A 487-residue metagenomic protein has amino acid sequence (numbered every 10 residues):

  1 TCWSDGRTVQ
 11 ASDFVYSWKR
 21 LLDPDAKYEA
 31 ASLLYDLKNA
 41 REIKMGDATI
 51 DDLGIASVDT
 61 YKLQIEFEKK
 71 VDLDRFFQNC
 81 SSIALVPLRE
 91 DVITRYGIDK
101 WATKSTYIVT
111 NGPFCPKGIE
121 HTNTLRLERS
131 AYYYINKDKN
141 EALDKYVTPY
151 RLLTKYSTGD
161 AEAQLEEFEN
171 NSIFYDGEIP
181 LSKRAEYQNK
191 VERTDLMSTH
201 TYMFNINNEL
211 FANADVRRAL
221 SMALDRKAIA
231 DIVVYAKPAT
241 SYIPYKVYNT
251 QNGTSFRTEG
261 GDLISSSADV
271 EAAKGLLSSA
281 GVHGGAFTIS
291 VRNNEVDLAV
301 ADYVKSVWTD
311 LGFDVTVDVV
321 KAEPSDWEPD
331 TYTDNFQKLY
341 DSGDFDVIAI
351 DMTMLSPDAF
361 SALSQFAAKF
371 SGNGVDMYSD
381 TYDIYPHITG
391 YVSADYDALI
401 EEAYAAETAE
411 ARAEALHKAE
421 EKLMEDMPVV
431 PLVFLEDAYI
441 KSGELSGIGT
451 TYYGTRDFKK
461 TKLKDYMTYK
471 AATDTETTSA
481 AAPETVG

Functional and structural regions predicted by a protein language model:
T1-L33, Q64, L210-A212: Aromatic- and charge-enriched surface segment that lines or borders ligand/interaction sites
D13-V15, E29-V92, E120: Surface-exposed binding/hinge segments that line and control ligand-binding clefts or catalytic entry sites
E66, K70-V71, F77-R151, E271 (+1 more regions): Gly/Pro-rich hinge or "lid" segments in bacterial periplasmic/extracellular proteins
A102, Y133-A185: Ligand-site clamp/hinge motif
H121, K274, S278-L355, D437: Ligand/substrate-recognition segments at binding pockets and active sites
N207-T250, A299-V300, E420-P431: Periplasmic-binding protein-like
M222, A236-S278, N293-L298: Structural transition elements
V233, G261-I264, T316-W327, K338-G343 (+3 more regions): Extracytoplasmic/peripheral linker and loop segments enriched in polar/acidic and small residues with frequent Thr/Pro
